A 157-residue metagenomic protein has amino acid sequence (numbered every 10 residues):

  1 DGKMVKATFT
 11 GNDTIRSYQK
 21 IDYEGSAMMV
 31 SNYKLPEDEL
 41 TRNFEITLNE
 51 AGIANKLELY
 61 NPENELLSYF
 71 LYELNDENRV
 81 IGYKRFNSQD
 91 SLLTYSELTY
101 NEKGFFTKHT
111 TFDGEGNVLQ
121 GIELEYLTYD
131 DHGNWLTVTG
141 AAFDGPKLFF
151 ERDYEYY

Functional and structural regions predicted by a protein language model:
D1-Y157: Buried hydrophobic residues that stabilize the cores of well-folded domains
